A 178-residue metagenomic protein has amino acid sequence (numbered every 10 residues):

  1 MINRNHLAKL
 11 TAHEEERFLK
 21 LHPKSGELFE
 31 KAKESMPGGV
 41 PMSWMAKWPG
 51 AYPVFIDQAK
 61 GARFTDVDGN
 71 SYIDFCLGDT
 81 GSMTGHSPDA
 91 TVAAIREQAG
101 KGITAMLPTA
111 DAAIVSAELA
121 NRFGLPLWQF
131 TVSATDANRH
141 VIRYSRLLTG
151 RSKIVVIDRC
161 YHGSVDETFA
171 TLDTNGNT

Functional and structural regions predicted by a protein language model:
M1-G124: N-terminal glycine-rich, Lys/His-bearing helix-loop that initiates the first secondary-structure elements of many
I114-T178: PLP-dependent aspartate aminotransferase-fold enzymes
